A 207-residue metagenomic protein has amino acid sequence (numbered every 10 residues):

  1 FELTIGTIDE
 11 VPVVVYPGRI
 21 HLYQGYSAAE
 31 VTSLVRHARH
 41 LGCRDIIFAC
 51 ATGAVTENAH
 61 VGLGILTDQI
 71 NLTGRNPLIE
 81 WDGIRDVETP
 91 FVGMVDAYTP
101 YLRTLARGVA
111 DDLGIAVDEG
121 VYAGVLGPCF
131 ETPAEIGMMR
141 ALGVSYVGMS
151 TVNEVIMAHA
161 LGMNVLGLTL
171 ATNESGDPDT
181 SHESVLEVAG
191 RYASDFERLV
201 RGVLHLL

Functional and structural regions predicted by a protein language model:
F1-M94: Metabolite-binding pocket within alpha/beta catalytic cores that recognizes anionic/polar moieties
V15-P17, I46-C50, I65, V117-A123 (+2 more regions): General beta-strand structural signal in soluble alpha/beta enzymes
A38-G42, R140, H159: Non-catalytic positions within long, well-ordered alpha-helices that form the structural scaffold/packing of enzyme
V87-Y98, T104, I136, A189-V200: Polyanion-binding loop/helix "lid" in catalytic or ligand-binding cores
R103, G108-S145, V200, L207: Active-site/ligand-binding-proximal alpha/beta "capping" segment
M149-V185: Zn-dependent metallopeptidase/amidohydrolase metal-coordination segment
S175-L207: His/Asp/Glu-rich mid-to-C-terminal helical/loop segments that flank catalytic regions of hydrolases
